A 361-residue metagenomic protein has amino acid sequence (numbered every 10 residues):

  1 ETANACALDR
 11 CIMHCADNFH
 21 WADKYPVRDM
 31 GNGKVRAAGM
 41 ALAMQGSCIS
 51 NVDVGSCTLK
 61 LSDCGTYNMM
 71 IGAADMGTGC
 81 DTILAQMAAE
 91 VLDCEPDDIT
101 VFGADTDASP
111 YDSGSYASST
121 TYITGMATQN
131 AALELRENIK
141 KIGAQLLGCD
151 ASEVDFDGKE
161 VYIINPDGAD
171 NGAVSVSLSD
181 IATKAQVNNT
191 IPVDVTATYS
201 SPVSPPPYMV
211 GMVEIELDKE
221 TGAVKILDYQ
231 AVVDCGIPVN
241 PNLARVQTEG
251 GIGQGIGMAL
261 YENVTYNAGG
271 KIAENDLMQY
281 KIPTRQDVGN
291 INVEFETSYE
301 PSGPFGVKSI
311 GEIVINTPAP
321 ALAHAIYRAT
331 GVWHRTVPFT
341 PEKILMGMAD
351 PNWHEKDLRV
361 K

Functional and structural regions predicted by a protein language model:
E1-A41, Q45, M87-K361: C-terminal catalytic domains of large/alpha subunits in multi-subunit enzymes
R10, V54, T82-I83: Generic recognition of short, well-ordered alpha-helical segments
A38-T66, I71, T78: Conserved beta-alpha junction segments in alpha/beta enzyme cores
I71-D75, S309-I310: Short, contiguous strand/loop micro-motifs
C80-A88: Thiamine diphosphate
